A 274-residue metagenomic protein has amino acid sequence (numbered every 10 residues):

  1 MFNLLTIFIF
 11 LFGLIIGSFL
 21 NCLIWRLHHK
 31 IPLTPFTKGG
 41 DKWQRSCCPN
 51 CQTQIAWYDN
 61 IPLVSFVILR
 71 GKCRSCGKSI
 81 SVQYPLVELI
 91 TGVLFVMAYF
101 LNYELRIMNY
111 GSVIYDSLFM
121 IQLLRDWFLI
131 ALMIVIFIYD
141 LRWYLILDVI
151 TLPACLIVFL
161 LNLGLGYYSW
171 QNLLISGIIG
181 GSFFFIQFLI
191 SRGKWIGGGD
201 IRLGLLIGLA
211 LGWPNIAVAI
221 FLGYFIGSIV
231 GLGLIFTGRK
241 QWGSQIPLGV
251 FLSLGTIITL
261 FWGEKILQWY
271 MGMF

Functional and structural regions predicted by a protein language model:
F2-I7, S81, P85, F119-L123 (+8 more regions): Hydrophobic, aromatic-rich alpha-helical transmembrane segments and their membrane-interface anchor motifs
L5-H29: N-terminal signal-anchor transmembrane alpha helix
I9, R125-S228, W269-F274: Functional transmembrane core segments of multi-pass inner-membrane proteins
L20, I24, L94, A98 (+8 more regions): Alpha-helical membrane-inserting segments
L20-Q83, L248: Membrane-proximal soluble regions of multi-pass membrane proteins
L101-I121: Arg/Gly-rich low-complexity intrinsically disordered repeat tracts
R106-G111, I266-F274: Membrane-interface helix termini and inter-helical loops of multi-pass transporters
G233-I258: Interfacial loop-to-transmembrane junctions
